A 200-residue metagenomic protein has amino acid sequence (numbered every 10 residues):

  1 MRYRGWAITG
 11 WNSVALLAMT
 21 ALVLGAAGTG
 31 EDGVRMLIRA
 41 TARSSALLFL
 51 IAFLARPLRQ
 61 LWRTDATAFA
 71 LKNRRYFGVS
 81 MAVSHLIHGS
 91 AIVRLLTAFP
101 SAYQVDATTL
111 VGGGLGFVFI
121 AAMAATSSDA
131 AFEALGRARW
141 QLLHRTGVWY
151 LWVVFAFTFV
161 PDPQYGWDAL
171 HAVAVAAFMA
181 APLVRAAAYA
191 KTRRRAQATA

Functional and structural regions predicted by a protein language model:
M1-A200: Membrane-embedded alpha-helical bundles that constitute the cytochrome b-like, heme-associated redox core of multi-pass
